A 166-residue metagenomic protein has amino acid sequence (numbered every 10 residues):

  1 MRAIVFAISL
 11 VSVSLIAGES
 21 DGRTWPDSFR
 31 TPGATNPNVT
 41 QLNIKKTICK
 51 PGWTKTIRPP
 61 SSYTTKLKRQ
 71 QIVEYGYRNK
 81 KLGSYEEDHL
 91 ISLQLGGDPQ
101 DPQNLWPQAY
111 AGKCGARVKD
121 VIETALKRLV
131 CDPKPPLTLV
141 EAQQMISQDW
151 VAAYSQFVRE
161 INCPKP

Functional and structural regions predicted by a protein language model:
A3-I4, V11-E86, Q94-P166: Nuclease and nuclease-like effector domains acting on nucleic acids or nucleotide cofactors
